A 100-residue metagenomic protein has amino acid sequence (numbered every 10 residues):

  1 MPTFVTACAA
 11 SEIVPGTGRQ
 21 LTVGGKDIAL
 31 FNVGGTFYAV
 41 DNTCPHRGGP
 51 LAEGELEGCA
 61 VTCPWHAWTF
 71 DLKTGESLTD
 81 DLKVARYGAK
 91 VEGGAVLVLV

Functional and structural regions predicted by a protein language model:
M1-G58, L72, E76, A85-V100: N-terminal pre-ligand scaffold of iron-sulfur
C44, C63-H66: Short cysteine clusters
T69: Short helix-to-coil "ATP-lid" hinge immediately C-terminal to the conserved N-box Asn in the Bergerat
T79-D80: Short Gly/Pro-enriched turn/cap motifs at secondary-structure boundaries
